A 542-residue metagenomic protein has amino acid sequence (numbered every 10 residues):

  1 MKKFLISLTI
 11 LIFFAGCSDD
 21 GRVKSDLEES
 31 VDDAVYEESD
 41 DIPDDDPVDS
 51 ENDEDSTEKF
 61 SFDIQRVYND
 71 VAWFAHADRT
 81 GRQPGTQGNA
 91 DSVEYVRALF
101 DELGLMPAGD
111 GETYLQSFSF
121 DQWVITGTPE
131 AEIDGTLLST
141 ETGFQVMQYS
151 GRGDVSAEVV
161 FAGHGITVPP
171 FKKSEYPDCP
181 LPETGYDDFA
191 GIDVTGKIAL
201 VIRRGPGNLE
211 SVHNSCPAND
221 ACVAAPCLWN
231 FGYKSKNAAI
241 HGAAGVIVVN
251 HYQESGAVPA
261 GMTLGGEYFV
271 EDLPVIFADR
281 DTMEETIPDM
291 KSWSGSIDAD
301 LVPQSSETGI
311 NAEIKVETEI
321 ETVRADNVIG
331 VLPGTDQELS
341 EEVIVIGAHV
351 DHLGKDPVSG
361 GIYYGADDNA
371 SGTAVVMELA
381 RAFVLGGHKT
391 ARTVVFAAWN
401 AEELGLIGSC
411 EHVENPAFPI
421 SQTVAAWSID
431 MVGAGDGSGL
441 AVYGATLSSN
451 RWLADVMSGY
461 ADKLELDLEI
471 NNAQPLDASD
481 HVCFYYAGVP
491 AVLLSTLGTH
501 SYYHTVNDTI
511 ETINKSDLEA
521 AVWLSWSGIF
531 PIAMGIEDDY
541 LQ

Functional and structural regions predicted by a protein language model:
C17-S56: Ser/Thr-rich, Pro/Gly/Ala-heavy low-complexity intrinsically disordered linkers and tails of secreted extracellular
D55-F60, A77-Q87, S150, F171-F189 (+8 more regions): Second-shell loop/turn segments in exported
T57, H76-I198, I202-H213, A325: Noncatalytic luminal/extracellular "stalk/propeptide" segments of secretory-pathway proteins
S61-Q87, L103, P107-Y114, S119 (+3 more regions): N-terminal capping segment at the start of a domain
I64-P107, K197-W229, S235, G245 (+2 more regions): Catalytic-core environment of secreted peptidases
L137-G191, Y268-G365, R381, L385-A391: Soluble metallo-hydrolase cores and metallopeptidase-like ectodomains found primarily in the secretory/periplasmic
R152, A157, V275-S294, W399-Y502: Metal-dependent peptidase/peptidase-like ectodomains
R381, L385, S501-Q542: His/Asp/Glu-rich mid-to-C-terminal helical/loop segments that flank catalytic regions of hydrolases
